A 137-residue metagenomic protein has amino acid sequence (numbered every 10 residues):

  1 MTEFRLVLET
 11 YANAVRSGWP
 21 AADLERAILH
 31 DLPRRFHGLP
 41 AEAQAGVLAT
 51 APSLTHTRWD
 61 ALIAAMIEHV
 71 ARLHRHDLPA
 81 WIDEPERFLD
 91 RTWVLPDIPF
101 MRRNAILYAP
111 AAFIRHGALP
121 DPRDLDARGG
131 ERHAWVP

Functional and structural regions predicted by a protein language model:
T2-W81: Charged, helix-prone or intrinsically disordered regulatory segments positioned adjacent to compact structured domains
H74-P137: Charge-dense, extended regions
